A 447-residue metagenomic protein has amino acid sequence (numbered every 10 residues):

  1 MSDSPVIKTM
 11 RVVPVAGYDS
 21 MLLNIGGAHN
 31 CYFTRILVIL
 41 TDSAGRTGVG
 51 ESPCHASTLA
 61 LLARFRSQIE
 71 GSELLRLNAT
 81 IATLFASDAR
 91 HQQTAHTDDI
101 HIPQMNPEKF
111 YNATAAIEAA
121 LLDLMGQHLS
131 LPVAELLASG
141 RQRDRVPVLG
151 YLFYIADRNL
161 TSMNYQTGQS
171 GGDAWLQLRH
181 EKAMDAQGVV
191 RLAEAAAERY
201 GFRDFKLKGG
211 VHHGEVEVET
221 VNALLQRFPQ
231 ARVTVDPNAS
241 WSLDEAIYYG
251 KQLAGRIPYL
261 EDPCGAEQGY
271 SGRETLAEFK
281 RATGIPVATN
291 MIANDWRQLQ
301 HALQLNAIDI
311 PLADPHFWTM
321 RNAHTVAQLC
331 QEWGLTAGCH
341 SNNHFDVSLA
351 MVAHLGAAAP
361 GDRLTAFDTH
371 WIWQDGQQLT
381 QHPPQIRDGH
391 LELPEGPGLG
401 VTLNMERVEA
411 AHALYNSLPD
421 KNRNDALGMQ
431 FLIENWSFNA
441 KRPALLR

Functional and structural regions predicted by a protein language model:
M1-I39: Short, Gly/Pro- and small/polar-rich lid/capping loops
S2-G17, V326-L329, H344-R447: Flexible C-terminal active-site loop/helix
I7, G45, I117, S130 (+7 more regions): Conserved, mostly hydrophobic/aromatic
T41-L129, N439-R447: Metal- or metallocofactor-binding catalytic centers and their adjacent structured scaffolds across diverse enzyme
E108, N112, A120-Q166: Glycine-rich, aromatic-flanked loop segments that form ligand/cofactor-binding clefts across common enzyme folds
V146-V190, G209-G210, P237-S242, A288 (+1 more regions): Active-site mouth loops of central-metabolism enzymes
L192-F205: Catalytic domains of carbohydrate-active enzymes, especially glycoside hydrolases
L207-S348: Catalytic core of soluble alpha/beta enzymes
